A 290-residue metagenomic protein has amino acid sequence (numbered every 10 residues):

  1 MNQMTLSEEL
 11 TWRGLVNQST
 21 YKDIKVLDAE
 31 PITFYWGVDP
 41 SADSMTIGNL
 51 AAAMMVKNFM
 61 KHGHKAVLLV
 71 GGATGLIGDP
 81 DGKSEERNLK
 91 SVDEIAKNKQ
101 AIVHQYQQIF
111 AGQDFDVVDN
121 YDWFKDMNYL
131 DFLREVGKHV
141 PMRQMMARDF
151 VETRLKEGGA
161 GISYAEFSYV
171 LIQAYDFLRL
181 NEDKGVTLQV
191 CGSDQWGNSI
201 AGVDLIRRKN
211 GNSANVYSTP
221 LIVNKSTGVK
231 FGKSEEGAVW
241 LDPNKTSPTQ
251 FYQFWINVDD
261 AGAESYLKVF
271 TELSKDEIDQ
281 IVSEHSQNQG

Functional and structural regions predicted by a protein language model:
M1-Q195, S199-V203, N210-N215: NTP-dependent nucleotidyl-transfer catalytic core
L205-G290: Conserved nucleotide- and phosphate/pyrophosphate-binding catalytic cores in adenylate/nucleotidyl-handling enzymes
